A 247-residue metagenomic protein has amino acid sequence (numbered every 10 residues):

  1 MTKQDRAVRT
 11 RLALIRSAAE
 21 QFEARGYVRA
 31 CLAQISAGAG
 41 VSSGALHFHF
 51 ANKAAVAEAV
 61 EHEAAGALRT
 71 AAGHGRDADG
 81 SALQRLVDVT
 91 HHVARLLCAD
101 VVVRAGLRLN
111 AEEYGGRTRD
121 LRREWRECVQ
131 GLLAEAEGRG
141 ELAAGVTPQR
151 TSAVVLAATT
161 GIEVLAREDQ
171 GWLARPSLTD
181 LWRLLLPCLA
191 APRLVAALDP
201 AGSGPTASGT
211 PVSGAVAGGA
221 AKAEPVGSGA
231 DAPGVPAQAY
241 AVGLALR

Functional and structural regions predicted by a protein language model:
M1-R25, L32-G38, A54-E58, D77: Basic, helix-initiating cap at the start of DNA-binding domains
M1-R9, E168, A196-R247: N-terminal intrinsically disordered/low-complexity leader segments
G26-Y27, H47: Short amphipathic helical patch at the helix-1/turn junction of helix-turn-helix
A39-F50: Short hydrophobic/aromatic patch on the recognition helix
F50, V60-E61: DNA major-groove recognition helix of helix-turn-helix
A59, T70-A99, Y114, P148 (+1 more regions): Hydrophobic alpha-helical connector segments
H62-L68: Short, basic, alpha-helical segments at the C-terminal edge of helix-turn-helix-like DNA-binding modules
R104-A111, G115, R119, R126 (+2 more regions): Hydrophobic/aromatic-rich alpha-helical bundle segments in the mid-to-C-terminal region
